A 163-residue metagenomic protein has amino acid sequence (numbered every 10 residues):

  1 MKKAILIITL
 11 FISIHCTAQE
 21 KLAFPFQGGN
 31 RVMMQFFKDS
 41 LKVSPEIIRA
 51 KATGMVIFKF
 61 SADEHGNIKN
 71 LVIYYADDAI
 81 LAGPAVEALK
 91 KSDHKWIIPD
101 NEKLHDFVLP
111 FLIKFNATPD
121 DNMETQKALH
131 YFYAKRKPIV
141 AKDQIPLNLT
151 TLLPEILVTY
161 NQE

Functional and structural regions predicted by a protein language model:
M1-F24, F37: Bacterial Sec-dependent N-terminal signal peptides
A18-E163: Charge-biased low-complexity segments
